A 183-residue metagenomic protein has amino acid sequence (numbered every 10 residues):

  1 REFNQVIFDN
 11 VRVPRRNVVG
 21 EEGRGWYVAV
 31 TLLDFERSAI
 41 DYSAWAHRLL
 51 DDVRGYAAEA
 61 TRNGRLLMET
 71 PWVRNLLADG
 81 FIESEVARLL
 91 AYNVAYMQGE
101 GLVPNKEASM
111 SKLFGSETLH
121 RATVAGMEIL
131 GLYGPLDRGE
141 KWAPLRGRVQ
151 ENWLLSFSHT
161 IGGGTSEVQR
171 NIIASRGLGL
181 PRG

Functional and structural regions predicted by a protein language model:
R1-V86, H159, S175: Glycine-rich beta->alpha junctions and the first turn(s) of the following alpha-helix
F3, G23, N105-M110, V124 (+1 more regions): Active-site lining segments that contact anionic ligands and/or coordinate catalytic metals
D9, V13-P14, F35-S38, G55 (+10 more regions): Short, well-ordered loop/turn and helix-capping segments at boundaries between secondary-structure elements and domains
R15, E117, Q169-I172: Hydrophobic positions within alpha-helical membrane elements
G20, R24, W72, I82 (+4 more regions): An amphipathic alpha-helix/helix-turn recognition signal
G23-S43, L130-G183: Glycine-rich phosphate/cofactor-binding loops in nucleotide/flavin-utilizing enzymes
A29, L77, A91-V94, W153: Short alpha-helical scaffolding segments that buttress acidic/His motifs in well-ordered protein cores
A58, R62-R74, E85-K141: C-terminal helix-coil-helix/basic helical segment that borders enzyme active sites and/or dimer interfaces and provides
